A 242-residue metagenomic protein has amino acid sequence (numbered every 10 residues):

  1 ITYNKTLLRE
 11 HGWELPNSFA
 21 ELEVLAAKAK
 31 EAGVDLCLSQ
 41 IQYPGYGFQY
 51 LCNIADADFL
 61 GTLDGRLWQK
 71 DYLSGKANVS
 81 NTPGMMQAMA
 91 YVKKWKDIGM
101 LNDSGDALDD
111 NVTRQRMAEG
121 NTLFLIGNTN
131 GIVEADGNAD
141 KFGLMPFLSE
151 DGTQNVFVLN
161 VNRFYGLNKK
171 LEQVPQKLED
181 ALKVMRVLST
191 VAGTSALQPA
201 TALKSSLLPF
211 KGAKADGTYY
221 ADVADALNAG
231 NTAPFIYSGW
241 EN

Functional and structural regions predicted by a protein language model:
I1-L7, D35-L36, E150-V158, T232-G239: A structural signal for short loop-to-beta-strand junctions that line the ligand-binding cleft of periplasmic/secreted
I1-N17, E23, Q40-L73, L159-K169: Periplasmic solute-binding protein
H11, I98, D136-A202: Extracytoplasmic/periplasmic substrate-recognition and gating elements
F19-V24, D103-A118: Short helix-initiation/N-cap motifs at beta->coil->alpha
A26-K28, K70-G105: Glycine-centered hinge/linker elements that transmit conformational signals in sensory and ligand-binding systems
L38, L123-N128, G143: Paired acidic/hydrophobic, glycine-rich loop segments that form the ligand-binding mouth/hinge of periplasmic-binding
A57-Q87, S149-F157, G212-K214: Short, solvent-exposed loop/beta-turn-alpha elements that line the ligand-binding surface or hinge of extracytoplasmic
L159, K214, A221-N242: C-terminal capping/gating helix-and-loop segments adjacent to ligand/active sites or protein-protein/ligand interfaces
